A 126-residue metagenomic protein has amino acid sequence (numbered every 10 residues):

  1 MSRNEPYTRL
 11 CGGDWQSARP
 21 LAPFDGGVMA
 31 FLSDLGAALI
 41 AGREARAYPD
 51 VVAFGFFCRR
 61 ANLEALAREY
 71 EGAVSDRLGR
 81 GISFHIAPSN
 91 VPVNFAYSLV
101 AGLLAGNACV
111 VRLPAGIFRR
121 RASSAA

Functional and structural regions predicted by a protein language model:
M1-R43: N-terminal alpha-helical segment of soluble enzymes
L21-L32, E44-A126: Rossmann-like NAD(P) dinucleotide-binding subdomain of oxidoreductase/dehydrogenase enzymes
